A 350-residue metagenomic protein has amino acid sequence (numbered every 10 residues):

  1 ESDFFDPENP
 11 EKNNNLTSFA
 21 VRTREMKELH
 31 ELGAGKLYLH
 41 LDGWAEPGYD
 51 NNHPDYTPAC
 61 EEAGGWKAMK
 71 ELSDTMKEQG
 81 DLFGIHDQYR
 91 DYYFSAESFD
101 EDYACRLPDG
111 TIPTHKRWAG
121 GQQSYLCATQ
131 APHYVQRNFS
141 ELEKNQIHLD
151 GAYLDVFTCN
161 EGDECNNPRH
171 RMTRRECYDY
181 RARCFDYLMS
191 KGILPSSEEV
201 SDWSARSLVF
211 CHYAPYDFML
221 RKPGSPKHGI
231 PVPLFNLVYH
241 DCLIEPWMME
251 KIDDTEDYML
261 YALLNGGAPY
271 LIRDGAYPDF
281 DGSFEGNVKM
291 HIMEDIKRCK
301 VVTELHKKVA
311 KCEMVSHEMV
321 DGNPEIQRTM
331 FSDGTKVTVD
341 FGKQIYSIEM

Functional and structural regions predicted by a protein language model:
E1-L82, R90: Conserved structural scaffold segments of CAZyme catalytic domains across common CAZy folds
S2, D6-N15, A96, A104-A119 (+2 more regions): Active-site-proximal substrate-binding groove within the catalytic cores of carbohydrate-active enzymes
H30, A34-D42, A68-R117, I193-S204: Glycine-rich, aromatic-flanked loop segments that form ligand/cofactor-binding clefts across common enzyme folds
N52-H53, F99-D100, C211: Short amphipathic alpha-helical patches
